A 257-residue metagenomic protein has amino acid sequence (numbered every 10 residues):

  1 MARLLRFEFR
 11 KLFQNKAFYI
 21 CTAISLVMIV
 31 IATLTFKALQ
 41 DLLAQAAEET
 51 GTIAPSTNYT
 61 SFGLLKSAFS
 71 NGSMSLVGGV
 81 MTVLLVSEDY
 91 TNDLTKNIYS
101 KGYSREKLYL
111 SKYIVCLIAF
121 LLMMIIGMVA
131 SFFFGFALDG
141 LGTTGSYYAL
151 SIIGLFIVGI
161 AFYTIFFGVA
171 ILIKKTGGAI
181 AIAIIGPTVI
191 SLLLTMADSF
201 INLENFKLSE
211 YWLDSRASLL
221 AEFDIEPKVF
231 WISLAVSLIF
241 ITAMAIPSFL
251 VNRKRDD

Functional and structural regions predicted by a protein language model:
M1-L26: Aromatic- and glycine-rich beta-strand/loop motifs that create alpha-glucan
L5, L238-D257: Junction motif at the cytosolic side of a transmembrane helix
N15-K16, S104, K174-T176: Short loop-to-helix capping motifs
T22-L85, Y109-G177, A183-I184, T188-T195 (+2 more regions): Secretory targeting signals
T33, S87, L172, I246-R253: Structural signal for the C-terminal ends of transmembrane alpha-helices and the immediately following loop
T82-K101, R105-E106, Y113: Transmembrane helix boundary and interhelical loop/hinge segments in multi-pass membrane proteins
I201-D214: An amphipathic, aromatic/His-enriched active-site/gating alpha helix that lines ligand/cofactor pockets
